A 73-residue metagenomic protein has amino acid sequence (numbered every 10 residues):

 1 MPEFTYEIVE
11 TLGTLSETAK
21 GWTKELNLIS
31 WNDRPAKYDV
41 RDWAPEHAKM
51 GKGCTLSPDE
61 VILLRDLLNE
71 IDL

Functional and structural regions predicted by a protein language model:
M1-L73: Positively charged, low-complexity terminal tracts and the immediately adjacent first secondary-structure elements
